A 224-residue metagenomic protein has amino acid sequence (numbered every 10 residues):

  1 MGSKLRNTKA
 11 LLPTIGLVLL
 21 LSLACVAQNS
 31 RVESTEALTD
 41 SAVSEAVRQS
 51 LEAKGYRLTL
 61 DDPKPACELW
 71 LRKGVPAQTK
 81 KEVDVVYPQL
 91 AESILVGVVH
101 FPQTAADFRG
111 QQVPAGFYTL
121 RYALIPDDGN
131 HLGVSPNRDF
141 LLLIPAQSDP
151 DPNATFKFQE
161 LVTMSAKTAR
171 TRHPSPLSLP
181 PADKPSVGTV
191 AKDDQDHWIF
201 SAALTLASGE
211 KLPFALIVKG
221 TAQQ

Functional and structural regions predicted by a protein language model:
M1-T8: N-terminal secretory signal peptides that target proteins for export/translocation
P13-A24: Bacterial N-terminal signal peptides
Q28-Y87, L143-Q224: Primarily secretory-pathway and cell-envelope proteins
K54, P65-C67, L95-G97, P114-G116: Envelope-exposed proteins and targeting segments
K81-P88, L95-T104, D128: N-terminal post-signal-peptidase region of extra-cytosolic proteins
V113, G133-L142: Mature extracellular/secreted ectodomains of secretory-pathway proteins
G116-A123: A short tyrosine-centered beta-strand micro-motif
